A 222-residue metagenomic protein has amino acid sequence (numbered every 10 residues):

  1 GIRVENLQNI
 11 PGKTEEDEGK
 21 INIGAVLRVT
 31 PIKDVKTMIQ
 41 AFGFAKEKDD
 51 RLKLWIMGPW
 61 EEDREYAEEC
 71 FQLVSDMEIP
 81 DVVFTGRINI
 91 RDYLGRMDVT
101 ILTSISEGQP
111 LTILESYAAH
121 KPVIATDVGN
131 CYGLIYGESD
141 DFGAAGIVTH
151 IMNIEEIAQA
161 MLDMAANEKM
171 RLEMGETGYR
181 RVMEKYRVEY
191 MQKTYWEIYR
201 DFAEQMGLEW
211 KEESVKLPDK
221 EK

Functional and structural regions predicted by a protein language model:
G1-G19: Acidic anion/phosphate-binding donor-loop and adjacent secondary structure in glycosyltransferase catalytic cores
E15-K33, I39-F42, W55: Conserved donor-binding/catalytic core segment of Leloir-type glycosyltransferases
V26, K53-E68: Glycosyltransferase donor-sugar binding loop
A67-R87: Nucleotide-activated donor-binding/catalytic signature segment of Leloir-type glycosyltransferases, i.e., the conserved
I105: Aromatic "clamp/platform" in nucleotide-sugar-dependent glycosyltransferases that forms part of the donor/acceptor
P122-A125, N130-I135: Short hydrophobic beta-strand element within catalytic cores of glycosyltransferases and related nucleotide-activated
Y136-I154, D163-E168: Conserved acidic donor-binding segment of nucleotide-sugar-dependent glycosyltransferases
D163, M170-E184, M191-E197: A short, well-ordered alpha-helix in the C-terminal region of glycosyltransferases
